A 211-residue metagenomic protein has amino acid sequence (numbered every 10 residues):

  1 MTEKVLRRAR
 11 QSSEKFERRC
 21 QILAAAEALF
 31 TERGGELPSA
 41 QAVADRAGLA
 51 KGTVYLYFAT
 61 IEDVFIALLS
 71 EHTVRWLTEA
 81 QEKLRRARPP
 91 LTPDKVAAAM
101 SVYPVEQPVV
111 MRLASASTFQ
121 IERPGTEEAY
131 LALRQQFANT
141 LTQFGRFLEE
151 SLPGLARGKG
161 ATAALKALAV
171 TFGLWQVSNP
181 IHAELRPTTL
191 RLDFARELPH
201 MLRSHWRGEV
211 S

Functional and structural regions predicted by a protein language model:
M1-E3, N139-E150, G154, G173-S211: C-terminal peripheral helix-coil segments that are non-catalytic and often amphipathic
M1-Q21: N-terminal, Lys/Arg-enriched amphipathic/low-complexity engagement segments that precede the first folded domain
K15-A26, V43, L68-H72, W76 (+1 more regions): Generic hydrophobic, amphipathic alpha-helix propensity
L29, R33-D63, A67: Helix-turn-helix
A67, Q81-V110, A163-A167: Hydrophobic alpha-helical connector segments
P104-L131, N179-E184: Amphipathic alpha-helical segments used for helix-helix packing
P124-L152, A161: Amphipathic alpha-helical packing segments from all-alpha helical-bundle domains
A156-A164: Membrane-interface starts of transmembrane alpha-helices
